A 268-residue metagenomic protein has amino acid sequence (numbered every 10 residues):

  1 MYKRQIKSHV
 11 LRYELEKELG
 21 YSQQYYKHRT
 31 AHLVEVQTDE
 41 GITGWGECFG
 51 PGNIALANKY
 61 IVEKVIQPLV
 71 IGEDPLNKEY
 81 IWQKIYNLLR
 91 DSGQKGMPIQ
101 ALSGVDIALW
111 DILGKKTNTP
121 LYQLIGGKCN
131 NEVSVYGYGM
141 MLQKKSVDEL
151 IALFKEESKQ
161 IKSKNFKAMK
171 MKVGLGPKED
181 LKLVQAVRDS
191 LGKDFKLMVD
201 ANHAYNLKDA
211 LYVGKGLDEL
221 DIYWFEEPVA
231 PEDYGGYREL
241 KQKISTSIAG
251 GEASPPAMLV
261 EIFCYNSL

Functional and structural regions predicted by a protein language model:
M1-Q5: Conserved small/polar residues in nucleotide/adenosyl-binding loops
H9-V10, K115, T119-N131: N-terminal amphipathic alpha-helix/helix-capping segment at the start of soluble metabolic enzymes
R12-G20: Short Pro/Gly-enriched beta-strand edge/turn motifs at strand-loop
S22-K27: Short Gly/Pro-enriched turn/cap motifs at secondary-structure boundaries
T30-A31: Short, small/polar residue-rich loop motifs at catalytic or cofactor-binding pockets
Q37-K116: Metal- or metallocofactor-binding catalytic centers and their adjacent structured scaffolds across diverse enzyme
G126-I244: Metal-dependent enolase-superfamily TIM-barrel catalytic cores that perform enediolate-based chemistry
E232-L268: Catalytic alpha/beta core domains of metabolic enzymes, predominantly
